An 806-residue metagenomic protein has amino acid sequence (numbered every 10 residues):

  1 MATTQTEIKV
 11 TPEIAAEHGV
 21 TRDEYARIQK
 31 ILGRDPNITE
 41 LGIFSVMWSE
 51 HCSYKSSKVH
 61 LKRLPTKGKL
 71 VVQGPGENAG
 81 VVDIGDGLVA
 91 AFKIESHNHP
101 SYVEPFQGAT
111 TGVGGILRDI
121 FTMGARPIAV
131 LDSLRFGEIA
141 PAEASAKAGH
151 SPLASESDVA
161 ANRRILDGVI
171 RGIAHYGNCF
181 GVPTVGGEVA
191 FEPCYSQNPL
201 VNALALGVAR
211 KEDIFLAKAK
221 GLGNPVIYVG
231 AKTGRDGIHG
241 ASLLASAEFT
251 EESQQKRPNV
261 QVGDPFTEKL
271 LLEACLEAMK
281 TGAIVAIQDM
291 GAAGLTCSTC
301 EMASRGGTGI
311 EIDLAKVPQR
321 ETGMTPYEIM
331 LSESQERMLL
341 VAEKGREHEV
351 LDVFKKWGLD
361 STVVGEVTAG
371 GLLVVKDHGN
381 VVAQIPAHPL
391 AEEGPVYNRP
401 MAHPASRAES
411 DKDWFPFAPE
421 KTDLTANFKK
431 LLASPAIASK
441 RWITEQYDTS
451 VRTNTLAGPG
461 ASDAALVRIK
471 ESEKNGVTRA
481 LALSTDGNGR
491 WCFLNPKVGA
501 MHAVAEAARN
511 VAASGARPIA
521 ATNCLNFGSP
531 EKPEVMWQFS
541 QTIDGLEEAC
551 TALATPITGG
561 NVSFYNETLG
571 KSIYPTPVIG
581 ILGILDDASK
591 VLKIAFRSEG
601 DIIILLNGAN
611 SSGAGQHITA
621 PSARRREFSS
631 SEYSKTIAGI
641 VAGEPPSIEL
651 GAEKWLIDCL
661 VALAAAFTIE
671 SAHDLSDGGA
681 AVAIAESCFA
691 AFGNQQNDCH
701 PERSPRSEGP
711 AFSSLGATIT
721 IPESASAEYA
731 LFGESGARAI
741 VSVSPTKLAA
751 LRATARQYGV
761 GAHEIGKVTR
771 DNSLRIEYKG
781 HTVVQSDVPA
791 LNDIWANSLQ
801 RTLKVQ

Functional and structural regions predicted by a protein language model:
M1-E143, A154-I618, R624-Q695, F712-Q806: Glycine/proline-enriched, intrinsically flexible loops and inter-domain linkers
A144, A148: Extracellular glycan-modifying ectodomains
